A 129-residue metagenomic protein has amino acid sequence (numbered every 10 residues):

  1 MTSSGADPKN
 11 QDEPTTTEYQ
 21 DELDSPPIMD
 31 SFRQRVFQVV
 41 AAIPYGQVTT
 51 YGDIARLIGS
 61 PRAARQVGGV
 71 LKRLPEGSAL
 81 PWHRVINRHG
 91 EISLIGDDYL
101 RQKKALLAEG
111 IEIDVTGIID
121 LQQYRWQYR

Functional and structural regions predicted by a protein language model:
D7, D12-R129: Nucleic acid-binding interface residues in structured DNA/RNA-binding domains, emphasizing the DNA-engaging scaffolds
